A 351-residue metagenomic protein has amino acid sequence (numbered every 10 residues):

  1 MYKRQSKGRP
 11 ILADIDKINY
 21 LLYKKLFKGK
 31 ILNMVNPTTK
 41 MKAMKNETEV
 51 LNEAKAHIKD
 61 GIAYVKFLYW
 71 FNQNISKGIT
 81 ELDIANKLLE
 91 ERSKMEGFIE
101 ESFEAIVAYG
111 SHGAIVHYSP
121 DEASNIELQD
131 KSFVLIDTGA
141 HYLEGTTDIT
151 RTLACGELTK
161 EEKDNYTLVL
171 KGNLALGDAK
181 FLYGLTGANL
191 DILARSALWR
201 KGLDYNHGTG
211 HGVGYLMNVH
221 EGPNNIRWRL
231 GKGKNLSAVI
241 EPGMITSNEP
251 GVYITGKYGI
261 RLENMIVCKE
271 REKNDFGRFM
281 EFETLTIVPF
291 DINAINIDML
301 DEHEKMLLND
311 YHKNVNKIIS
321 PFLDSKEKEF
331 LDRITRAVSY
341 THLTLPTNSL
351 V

Functional and structural regions predicted by a protein language model:
M1-Q5, T341-T347: Conserved small/polar residues in nucleotide/adenosyl-binding loops
Q5-E100, G110-H112, L153-T167, K171-L182 (+2 more regions): Flexible, acidic/His-enriched mid-domain "rim/lid" segments that flank
L12-A13, I99-E100, G177-D191, L203-T209 (+3 more regions): Acidic/polar loop patches that form or flank catalytic/metal-binding clefts of enzymes that bind anionic ligands
K25-N33, G139-A154, E161-V169, V213-N224 (+1 more regions): Flexible glycine/proline-rich, aromatic-decorated loop/lid segments
E101-A114, T209-I226: Short, basic/aromatic beta-hairpin or loop at an interaction surface
A114-E144, E221-K273: Acidic/histidine-enriched ion/cofactor-binding microenvironments in catalytic or ligand-binding pockets
F279-S339: Intrinsic disorder at enzyme termini
